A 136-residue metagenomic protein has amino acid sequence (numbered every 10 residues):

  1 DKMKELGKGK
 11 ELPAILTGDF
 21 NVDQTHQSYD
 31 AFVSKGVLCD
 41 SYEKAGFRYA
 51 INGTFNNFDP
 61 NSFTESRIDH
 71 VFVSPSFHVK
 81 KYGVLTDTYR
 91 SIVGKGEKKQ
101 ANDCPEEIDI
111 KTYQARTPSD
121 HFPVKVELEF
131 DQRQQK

Functional and structural regions predicted by a protein language model:
K2-I15, F20-K136: Metal-dependent phosphoester-hydrolase catalytic domains
